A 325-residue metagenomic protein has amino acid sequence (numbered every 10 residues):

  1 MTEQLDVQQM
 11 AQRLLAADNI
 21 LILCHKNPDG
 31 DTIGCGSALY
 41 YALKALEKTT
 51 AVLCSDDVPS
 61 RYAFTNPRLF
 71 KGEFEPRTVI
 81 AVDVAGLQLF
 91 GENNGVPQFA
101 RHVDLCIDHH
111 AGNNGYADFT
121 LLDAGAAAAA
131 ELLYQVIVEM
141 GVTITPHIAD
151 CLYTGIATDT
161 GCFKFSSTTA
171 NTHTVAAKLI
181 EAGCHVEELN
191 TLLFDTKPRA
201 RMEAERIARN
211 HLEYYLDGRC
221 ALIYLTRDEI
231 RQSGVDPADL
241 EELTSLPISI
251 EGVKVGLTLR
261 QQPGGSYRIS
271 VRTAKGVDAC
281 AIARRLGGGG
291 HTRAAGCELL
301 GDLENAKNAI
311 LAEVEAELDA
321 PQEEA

Functional and structural regions predicted by a protein language model:
M1-Q8, V96-D104, A124-L133: An acidic intrinsically disordered interaction segment
T2-R61, F70-T78, T158-L286, G290-A325: Hydrophobic helix-and-loop "lid/oligomerization" segment in the mid-to-C-terminal part of catalytic domains
A11, L69-F70, N93-V96, T120-D123 (+3 more regions): A generic local secondary-structure boundary/capping motif
L39-Y40, V96-F99, L122-D123, T174: Glycine-rich, phosphate-binding/catalytic loops in enzymes
C54, A81, C106, L121-D123 (+1 more regions): Structural signal for conserved beta-strand scaffold positions within catalytic alpha/beta enzyme cores
A63-F119: Active-site cofactor/cluster-binding pocket
H110-V175: Short alpha-helices
